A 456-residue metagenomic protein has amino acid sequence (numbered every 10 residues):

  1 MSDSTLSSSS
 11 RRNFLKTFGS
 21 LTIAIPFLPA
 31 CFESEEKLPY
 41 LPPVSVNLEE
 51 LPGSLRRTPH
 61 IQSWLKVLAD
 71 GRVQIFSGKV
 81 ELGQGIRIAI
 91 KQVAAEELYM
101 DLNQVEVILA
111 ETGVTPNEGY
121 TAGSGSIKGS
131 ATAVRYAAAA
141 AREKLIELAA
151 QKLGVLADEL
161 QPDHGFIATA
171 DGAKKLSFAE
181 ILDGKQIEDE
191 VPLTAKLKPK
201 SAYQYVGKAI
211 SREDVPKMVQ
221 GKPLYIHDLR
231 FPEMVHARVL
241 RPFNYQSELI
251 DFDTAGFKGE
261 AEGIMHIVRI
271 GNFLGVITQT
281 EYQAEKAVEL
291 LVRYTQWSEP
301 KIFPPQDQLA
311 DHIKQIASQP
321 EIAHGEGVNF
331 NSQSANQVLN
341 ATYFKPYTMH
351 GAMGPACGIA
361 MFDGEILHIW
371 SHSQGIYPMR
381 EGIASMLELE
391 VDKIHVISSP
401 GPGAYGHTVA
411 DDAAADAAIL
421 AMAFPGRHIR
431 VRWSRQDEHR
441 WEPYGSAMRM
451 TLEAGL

Functional and structural regions predicted by a protein language model:
S2-L456: Structural alpha/beta core scaffold segments of enzyme domains
